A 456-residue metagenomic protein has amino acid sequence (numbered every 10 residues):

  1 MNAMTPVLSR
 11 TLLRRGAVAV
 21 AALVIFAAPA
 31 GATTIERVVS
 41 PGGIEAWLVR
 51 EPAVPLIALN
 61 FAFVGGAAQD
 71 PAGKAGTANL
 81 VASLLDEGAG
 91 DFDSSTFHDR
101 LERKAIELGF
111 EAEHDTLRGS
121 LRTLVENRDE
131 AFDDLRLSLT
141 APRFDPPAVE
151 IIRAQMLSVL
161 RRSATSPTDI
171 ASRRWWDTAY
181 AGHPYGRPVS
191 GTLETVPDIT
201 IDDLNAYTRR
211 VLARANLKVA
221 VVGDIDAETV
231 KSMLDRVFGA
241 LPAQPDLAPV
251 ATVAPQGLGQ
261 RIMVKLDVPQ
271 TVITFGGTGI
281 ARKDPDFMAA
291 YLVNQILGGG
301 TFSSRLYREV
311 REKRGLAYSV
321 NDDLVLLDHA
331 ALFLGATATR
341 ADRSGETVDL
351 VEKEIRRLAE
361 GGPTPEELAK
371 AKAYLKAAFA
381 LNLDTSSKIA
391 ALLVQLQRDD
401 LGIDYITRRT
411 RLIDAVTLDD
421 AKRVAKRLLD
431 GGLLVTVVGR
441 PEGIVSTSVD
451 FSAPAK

Functional and structural regions predicted by a protein language model:
T33-V38, F97, V159, D177-L217 (+3 more regions): Histidine-acidic residue clusters that define the catalytic metal-binding segment of zinc metallopeptidase domains
I35, N60-V125, T165, P188 (+1 more regions): M16/MPP (pitrilysin/insulinase) zinc-metallopeptidase core fold and M16-derived inactive scaffolds
A67, T274-T278, G298-T339: A structural supersecondary motif
E87-D91, R122-R153, G300-T301, N321 (+2 more regions): M16/insulysin-pitrilysin zinc metalloprotease superfamily fold
F97-Y207, F275, A369-S387, A391: Acidic/histidine-enriched segments that form metal/cofactor-coordinating and catalytic pocket/exosite environments
Q155-R174, G257-T271, R308-A317, L327-D328 (+1 more regions): Short acidic/His-enriched helical or mixed secondary-structure segments at domain edges of catalytic enzymes and some
D177-T178, K218-V221, T337, A369-K456: C-terminal regions of mature proteins
A181, Y185, V189, A213-R214 (+2 more regions): An aromatic/glycine/proline-enriched structural segment found at the starts of mature extracellular/organellar domains
